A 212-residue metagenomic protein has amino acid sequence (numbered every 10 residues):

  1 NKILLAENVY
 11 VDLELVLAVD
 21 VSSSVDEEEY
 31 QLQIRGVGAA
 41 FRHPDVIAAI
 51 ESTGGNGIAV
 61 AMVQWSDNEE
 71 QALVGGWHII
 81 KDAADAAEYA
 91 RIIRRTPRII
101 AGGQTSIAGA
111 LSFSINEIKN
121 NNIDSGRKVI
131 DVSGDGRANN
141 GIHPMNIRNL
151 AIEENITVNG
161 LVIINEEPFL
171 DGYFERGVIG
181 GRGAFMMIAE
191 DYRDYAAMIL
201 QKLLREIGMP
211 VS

Functional and structural regions predicted by a protein language model:
V9, L13, S23-R35, A83-A87 (+6 more regions): Soluble non-cytosolic domains of exported or imported proteins
V9-G76, A110-S114, V129-S133, N159-L161: Von Willebrand factor
A18-E28, V60, G76-I79, I93-Q104 (+3 more regions): Second-shell loop/turn segments in exported
R35-V46, D67, R94, R98 (+7 more regions): Sec-exported extracytoplasmic/periplasmic mature domains
I50, G136-G177: VWA/integrin I-like adhesion module and closely mimicked acidic/polar interface patches used
A72, I79-I80, A84-K128, G160-L170 (+2 more regions): Von Willebrand factor
I163-V211: Von Willebrand factor A/integrin I-like adhesion domains
